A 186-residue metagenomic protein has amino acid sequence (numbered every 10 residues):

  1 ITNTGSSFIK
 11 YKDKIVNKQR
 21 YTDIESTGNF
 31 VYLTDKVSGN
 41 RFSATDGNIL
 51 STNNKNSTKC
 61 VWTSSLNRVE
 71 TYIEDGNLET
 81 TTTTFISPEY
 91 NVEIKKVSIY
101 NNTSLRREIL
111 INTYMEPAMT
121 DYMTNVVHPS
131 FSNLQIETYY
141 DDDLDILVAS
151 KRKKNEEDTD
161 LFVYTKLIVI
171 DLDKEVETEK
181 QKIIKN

Functional and structural regions predicted by a protein language model:
I1-N186: Anionic coordination/interaction segments
